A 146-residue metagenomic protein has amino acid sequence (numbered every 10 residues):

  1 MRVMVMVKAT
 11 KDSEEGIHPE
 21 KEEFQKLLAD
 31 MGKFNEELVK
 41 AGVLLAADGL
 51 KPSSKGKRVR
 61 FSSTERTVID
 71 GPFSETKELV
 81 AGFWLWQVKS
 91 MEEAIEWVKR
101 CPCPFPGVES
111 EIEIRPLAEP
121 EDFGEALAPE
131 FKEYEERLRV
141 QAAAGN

Functional and structural regions predicted by a protein language model:
M1-N146: Conserved, structured core segments of small domains
